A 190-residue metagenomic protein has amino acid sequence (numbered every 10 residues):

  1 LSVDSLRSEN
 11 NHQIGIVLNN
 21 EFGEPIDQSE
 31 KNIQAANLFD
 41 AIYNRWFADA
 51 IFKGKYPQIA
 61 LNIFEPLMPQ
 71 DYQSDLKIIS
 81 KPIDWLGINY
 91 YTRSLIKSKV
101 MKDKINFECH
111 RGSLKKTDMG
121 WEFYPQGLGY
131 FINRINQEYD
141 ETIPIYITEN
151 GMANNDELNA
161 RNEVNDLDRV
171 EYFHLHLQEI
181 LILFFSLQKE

Functional and structural regions predicted by a protein language model:
L1-E190: Active-site region of glycoside hydrolase catalytic domains
